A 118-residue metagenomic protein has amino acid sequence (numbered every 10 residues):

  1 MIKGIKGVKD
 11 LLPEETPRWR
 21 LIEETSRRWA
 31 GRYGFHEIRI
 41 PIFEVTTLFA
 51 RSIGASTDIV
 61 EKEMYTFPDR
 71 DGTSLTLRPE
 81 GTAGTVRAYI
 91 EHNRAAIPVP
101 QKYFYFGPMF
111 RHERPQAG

Functional and structural regions predicted by a protein language model:
M1-G118: TRNA-recognition modules of translation machinery and tRNA-sensing kinases, especially anticodon-binding
